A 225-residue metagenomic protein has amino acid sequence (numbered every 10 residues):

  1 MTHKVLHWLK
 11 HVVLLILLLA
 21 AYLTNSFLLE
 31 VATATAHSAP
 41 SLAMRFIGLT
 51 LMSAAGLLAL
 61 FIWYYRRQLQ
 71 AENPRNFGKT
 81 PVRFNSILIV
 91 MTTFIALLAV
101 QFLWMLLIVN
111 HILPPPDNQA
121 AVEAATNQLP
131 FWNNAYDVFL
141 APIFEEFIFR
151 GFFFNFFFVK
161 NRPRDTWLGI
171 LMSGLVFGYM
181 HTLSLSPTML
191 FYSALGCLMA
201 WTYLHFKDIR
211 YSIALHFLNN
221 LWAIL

Functional and structural regions predicted by a protein language model:
M1-H7: Short, Lys/Arg-rich, polar N-terminal cytosolic tail immediately upstream of the first transmembrane signal-anchor
H7-L23, I89-A96, I170-S173: Alpha-helical transmembrane segments
W8-Q68, P116-A120: Alpha-helical transmembrane segments in multi-pass membrane proteins
L17-L18, R45-T50, I89-T93, L97 (+4 more regions): Alpha-helical transmembrane segments of multi-pass integral membrane proteins
A34-S38, Y65-N73, V109-P114, T182-S186 (+1 more regions): Transmembrane helix-loop junctions in multipass membrane proteins, especially transporters and channels
H37-A43, E72-A141, V159: Juxtamembrane helix-loop-helix connectors linking adjacent transmembrane helices in multi-pass membrane enzymes
F61-A71, V100, T202-H205: Structural signal for the C-terminal ends of transmembrane alpha-helices and the immediately following loop
Q128-L225: Transmembrane helix-loop-helix hairpins at the membrane interface of multi-pass integral membrane proteins
